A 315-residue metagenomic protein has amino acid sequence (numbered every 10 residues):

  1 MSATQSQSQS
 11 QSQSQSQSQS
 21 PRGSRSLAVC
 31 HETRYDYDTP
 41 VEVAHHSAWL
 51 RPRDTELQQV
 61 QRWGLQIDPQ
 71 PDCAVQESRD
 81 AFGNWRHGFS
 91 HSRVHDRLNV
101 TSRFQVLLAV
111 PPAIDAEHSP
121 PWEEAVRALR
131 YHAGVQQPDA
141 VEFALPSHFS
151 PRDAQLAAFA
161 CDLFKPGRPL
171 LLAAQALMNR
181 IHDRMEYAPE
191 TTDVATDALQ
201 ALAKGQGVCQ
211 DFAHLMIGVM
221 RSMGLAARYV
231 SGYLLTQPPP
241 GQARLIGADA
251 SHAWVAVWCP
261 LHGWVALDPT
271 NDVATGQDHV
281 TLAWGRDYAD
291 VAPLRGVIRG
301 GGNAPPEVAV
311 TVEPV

Functional and structural regions predicted by a protein language model:
M1-Y131: Intrinsically disordered, low-complexity N-terminal segments that are enriched in acidic
S2-T4, N179, D211-G302: Hydrophobic/aromatic-rich core segments of domains that either
R25, H31, A44-H46, W63 (+5 more regions): Structural beta-strand/beta-sheet cores of well-ordered domains, especially the beta-sheet scaffolds that support
T33, T192, T270: Ser/Thr-centric signal marking residues that sit in or immediately flank functional binding/regulatory motifs
D36, E77, N84-R86, P189 (+3 more regions): Residue-level signal for pocket-adjacent positions within structured domains
T39, V43, L50-P52, I67-P69 (+12 more regions): Generic structural "secondary-structure junction" signal
G83, P314-V315: Non-catalytic peripheral regions of nucleotide-handling enzymes
W122-G207, L215, R286-Y288, N303 (+1 more regions): Secondary-structure boundary elements
